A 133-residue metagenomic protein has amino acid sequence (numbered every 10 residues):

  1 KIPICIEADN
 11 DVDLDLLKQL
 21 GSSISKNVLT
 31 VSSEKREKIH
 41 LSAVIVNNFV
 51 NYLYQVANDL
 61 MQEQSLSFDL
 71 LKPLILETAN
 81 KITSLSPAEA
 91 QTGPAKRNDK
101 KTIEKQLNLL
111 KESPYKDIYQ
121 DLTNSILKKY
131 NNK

Functional and structural regions predicted by a protein language model:
K1-L41, V46-T83: Internal alpha-helical scaffold of NAD(P)-dependent oxidoreductase catalytic cores
D69-K133: NAD(P)-dependent Rossmann-like dehydrogenase/reductase catalytic/cofactor-binding core
